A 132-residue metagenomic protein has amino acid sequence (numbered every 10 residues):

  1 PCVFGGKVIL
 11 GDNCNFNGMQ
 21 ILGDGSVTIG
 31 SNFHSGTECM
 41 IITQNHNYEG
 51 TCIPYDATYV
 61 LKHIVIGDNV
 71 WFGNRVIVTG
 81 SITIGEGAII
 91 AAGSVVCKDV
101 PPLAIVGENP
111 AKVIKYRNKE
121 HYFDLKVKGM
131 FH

Functional and structural regions predicted by a protein language model:
P1-I82, Y116-K119, F123-L125: Flexible, glycine/small-residue-enriched loop-and-beta-strand segment within the central core of proteins
H34, A88-I89: Short alpha-helix at the nucleotide-sugar/activated-sugar donor binding site of glycosyltransferases and closely
W71, I89-A91, V95: A generic "structured core" feature
G85-A88, P101-L103: Conserved catalytic segment of ABC-fold P-loop ATPases
K98, K115: Short helix N-cap motif at coil->helix boundaries in the Bergerat
A111-V113: Multi-pass alpha-helical transporter architecture, strongest for 12-TM Major Facilitator/SLC carriers used
L125, G129-H132: Surface-exposed interaction regions that form or flank ligand-binding interfaces
